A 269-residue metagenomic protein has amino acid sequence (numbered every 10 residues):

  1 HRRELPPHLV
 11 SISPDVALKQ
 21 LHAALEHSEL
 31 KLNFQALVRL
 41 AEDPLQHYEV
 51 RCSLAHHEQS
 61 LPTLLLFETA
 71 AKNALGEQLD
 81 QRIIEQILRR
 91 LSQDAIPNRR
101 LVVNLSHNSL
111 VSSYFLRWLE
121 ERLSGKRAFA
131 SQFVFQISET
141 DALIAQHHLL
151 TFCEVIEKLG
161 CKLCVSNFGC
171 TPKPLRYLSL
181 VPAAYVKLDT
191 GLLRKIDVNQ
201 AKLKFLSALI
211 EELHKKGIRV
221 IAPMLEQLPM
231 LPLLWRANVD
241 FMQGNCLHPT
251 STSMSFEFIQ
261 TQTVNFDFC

Functional and structural regions predicted by a protein language model:
H1-P14, H22-A24, L40-P44, S53-Q59 (+3 more regions): EAL-family c-di-GMP phosphodiesterase catalytic domain
P14, H27-N33, E77, R90 (+1 more regions): PAS/PAS-like sensory domains
Q46-E49, P62, L79, Q132: Short beta-strand edge/capping elements of PAS-family sensory modules
L66, I87, L119, F152 (+1 more regions): Aromatic/hydrophobic pocket-lining residues that form π-stacking "cages" and hydrophobic walls in ligand
L75-H148, M224: Catalytic core of bacterial c-di-GMP phosphodiesterases, primarily the EAL and HD-GYP domains, capturing alpha-helical
R117-E121, H148-T151, Q200-S207: Charged helix-capping and loop-helix junction motifs
